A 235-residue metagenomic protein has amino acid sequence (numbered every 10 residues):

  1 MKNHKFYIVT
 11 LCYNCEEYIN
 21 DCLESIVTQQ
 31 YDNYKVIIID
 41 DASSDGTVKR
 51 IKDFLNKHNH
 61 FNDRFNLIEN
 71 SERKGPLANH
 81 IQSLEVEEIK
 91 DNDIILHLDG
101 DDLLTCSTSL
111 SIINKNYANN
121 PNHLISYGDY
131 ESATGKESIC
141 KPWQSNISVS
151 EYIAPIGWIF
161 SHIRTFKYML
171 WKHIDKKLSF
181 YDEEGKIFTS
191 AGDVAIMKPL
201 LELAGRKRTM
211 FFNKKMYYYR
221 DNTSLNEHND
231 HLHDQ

Functional and structural regions predicted by a protein language model:
K2-Q235: Nucleotide-sugar donor-binding/catalytic module of glycosyltransferases that assemble extracellular/cell-envelope
